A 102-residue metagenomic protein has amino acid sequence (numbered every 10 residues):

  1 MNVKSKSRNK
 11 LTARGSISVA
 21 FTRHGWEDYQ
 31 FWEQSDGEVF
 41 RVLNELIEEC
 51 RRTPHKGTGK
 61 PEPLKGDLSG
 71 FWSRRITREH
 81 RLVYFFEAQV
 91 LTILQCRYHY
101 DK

Functional and structural regions predicted by a protein language model:
M1-S18, F31-R41, T58, K65 (+2 more regions): Enriched for short, Lys/Arg-rich terminal
E27, R41, E45-E48: Generic recognition of well-ordered alpha-helical segments within structured catalytic/regulatory domains
R52-T53: Blade/loop signatures of beta-propeller domains
